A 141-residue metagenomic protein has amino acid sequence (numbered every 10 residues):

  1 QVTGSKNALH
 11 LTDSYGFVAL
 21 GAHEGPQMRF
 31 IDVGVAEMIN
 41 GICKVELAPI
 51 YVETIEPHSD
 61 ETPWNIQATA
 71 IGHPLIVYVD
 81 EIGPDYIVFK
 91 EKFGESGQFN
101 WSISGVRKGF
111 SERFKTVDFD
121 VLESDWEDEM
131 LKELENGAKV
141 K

Functional and structural regions predicted by a protein language model:
Q1-K141: Extracellular receptor-binding modules and their adjoining Ser/Thr/Gly/Asp/Asn-rich linkers
